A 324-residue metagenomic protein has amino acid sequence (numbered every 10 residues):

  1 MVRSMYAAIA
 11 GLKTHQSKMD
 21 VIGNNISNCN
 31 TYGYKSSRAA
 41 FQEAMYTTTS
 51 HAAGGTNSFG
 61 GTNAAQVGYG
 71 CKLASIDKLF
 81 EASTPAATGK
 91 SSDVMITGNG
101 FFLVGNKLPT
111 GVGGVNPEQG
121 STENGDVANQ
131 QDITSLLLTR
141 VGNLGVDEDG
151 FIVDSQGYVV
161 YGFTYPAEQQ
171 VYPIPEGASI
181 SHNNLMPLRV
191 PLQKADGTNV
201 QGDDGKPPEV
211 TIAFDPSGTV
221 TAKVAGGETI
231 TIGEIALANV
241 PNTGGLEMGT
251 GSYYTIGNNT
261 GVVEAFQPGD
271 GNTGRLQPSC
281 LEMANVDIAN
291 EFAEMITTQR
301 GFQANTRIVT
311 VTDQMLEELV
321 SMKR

Functional and structural regions predicted by a protein language model:
M1-F163, G197-R324: Amphipathic alpha-helical polymerization modules
D154, Y158-Y165, Q169-I174, S179 (+1 more regions): Extracytoplasmic segments of membrane-associated envelope/inner-membrane machinery
Y172-P173, G177-D196, N272: Flexible "stalk/tail and boundary" regions
